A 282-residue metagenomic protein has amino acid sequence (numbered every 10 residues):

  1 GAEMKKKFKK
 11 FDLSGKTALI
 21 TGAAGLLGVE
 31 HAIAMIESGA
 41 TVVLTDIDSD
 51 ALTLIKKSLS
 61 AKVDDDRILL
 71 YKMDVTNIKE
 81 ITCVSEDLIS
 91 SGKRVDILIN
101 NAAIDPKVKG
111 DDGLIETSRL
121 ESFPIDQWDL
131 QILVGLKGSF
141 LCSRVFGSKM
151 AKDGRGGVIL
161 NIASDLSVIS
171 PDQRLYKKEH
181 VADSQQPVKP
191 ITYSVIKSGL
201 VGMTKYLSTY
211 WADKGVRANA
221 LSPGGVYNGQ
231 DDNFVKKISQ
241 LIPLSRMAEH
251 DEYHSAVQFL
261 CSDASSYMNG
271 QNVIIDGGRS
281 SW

Functional and structural regions predicted by a protein language model:
M4-D12, A103, T117, V181 (+3 more regions): Short C-terminal tail/terminal secondary-structure segment of NAD(P)H-dependent dehydrogenase/reductase domains
D12-V43, L207: Canonical Rossmann dinucleotide-binding motif of NAD(H)/NADP(H)-dependent dehydrogenases/reductases, specifically
A40-L54: Conserved glycine-rich Rossmann-like NAD(P)H-binding loop of the short-chain dehydrogenase/reductase
I104, E116-F140, L160, Y193 (+2 more regions): Catalytic Tyr-X3-Lys loop
E121-I125, L160-G199, T204-D213: Catalytic loop of short-chain dehydrogenase/reductase
S148, T209-Y210, S266: Alpha-helical segment proximal to the catalytic Tyr-Lys
A212-R217, M268-G270: Short, small/polar-rich loop/turn modules that mediate ligand/substrate recognition or access, typified
I242-Y253, A264: A conserved structural motif in NAD(P)-dependent oxidoreductases
